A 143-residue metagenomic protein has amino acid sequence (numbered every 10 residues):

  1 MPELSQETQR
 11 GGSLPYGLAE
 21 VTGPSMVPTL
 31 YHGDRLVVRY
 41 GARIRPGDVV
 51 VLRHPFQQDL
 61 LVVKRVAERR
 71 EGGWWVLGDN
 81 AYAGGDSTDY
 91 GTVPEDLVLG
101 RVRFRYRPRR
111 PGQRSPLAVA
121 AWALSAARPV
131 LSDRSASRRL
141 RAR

Functional and structural regions predicted by a protein language model:
M1-R143: Extended hydrophobic leader/signal-anchor segments used for secretion and membrane insertion
